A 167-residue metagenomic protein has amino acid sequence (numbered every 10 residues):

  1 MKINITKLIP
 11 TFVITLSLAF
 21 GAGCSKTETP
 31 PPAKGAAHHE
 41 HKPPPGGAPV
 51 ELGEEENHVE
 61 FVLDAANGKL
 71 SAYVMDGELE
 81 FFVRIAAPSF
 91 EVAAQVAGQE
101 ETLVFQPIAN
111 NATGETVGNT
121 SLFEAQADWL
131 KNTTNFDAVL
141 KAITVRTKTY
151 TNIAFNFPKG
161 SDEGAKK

Functional and structural regions predicted by a protein language model:
K2-K7, F20, C24-K167: Intrinsically disordered, low-complexity terminal tails/loops enriched in metal-binding residues
P10-L18: Hydrophobic helical h-region of N-terminal Sec-dependent signal peptides in bacterial secretory/periplasmic proteins
